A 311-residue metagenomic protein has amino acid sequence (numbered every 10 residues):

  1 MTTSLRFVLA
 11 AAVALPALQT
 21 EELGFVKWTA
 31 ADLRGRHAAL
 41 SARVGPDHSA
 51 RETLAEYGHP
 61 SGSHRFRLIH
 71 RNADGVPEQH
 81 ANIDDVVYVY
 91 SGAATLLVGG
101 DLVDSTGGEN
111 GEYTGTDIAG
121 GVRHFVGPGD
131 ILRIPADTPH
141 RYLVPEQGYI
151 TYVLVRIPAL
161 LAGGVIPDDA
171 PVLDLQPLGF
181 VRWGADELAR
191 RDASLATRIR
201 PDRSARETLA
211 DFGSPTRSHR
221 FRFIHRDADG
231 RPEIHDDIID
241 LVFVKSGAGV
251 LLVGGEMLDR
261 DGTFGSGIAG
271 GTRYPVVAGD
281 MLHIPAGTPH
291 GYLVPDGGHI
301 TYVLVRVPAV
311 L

Functional and structural regions predicted by a protein language model:
T2-A10: Sec-dependent signal peptide recognition, specifically the positively charged N-region followed immediately by
L15-Q79, A162-P232: A short, N-terminal "cap"/entry segment at the start of jelly-roll beta-barrel domains of the cupin/DSBH fold
H64-V86, L97-V103, S218-L241, K245 (+2 more regions): Conserved short histidine dyad/triad with adjacent acidic residue
E78, D85-Y88, R123-H124, I131-L132 (+3 more regions): His/acidic/aromatic-lined binding-pocket segments of jelly-roll/cupin-type domains and related regulatory beta-sandwich
A93-P128, A248-A278: A short beta-strand-loop-beta hairpin characteristic of the jelly-roll/cupin
G99, P145, G164-P167, G254 (+1 more regions): Short, solvent-exposed loop/turn and secondary-structure capping segments
F125-Q147, P275-D296: Conserved metal-binding segment of the jelly-roll/cupin
Q147-G164, G297-L311: A short hydrophobic beta-strand segment most commonly corresponding to one strand of the jelly-roll/cupin
